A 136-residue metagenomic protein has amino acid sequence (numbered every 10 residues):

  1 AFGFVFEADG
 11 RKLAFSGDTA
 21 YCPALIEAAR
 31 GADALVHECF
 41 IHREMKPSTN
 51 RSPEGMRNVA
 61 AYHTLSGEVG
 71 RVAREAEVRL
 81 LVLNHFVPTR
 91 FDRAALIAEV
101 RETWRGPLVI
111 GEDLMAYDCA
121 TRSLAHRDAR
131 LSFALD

Functional and structural regions predicted by a protein language model:
A1-E7, L135-D136: Short, charge-rich amphipathic segments
G3, D9-K12, A20-L114: Cap/insert and terminal regions of metallo-dependent hydrolase folds
I110-D136: Binuclear metal-dependent phosphoesterase catalytic core
